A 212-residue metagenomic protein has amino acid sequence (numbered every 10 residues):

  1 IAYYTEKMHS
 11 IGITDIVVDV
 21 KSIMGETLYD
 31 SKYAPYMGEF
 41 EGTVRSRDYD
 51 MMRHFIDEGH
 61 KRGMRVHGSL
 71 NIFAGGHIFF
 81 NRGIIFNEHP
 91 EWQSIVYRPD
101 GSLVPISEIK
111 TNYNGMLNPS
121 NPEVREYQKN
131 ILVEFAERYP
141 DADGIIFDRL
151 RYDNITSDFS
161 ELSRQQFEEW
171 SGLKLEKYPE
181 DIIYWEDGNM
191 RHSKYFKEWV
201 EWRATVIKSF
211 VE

Functional and structural regions predicted by a protein language model:
I1, G68, F73-Y139, I182-G188 (+1 more regions): Active-site-adjacent "subsite" loops/lids of carbohydrate-active enzymes
A2-E26, R138-G144: Catalytic domains of carbohydrate-active enzymes, especially glycoside hydrolases
A2-S10, R53, D57, E126-K129 (+3 more regions): Amphipathic, non-transmembrane alpha-helical secondary structure
Y4-T5, S22-A74, Y195-E198, W202-V211: Aromatic-lined substrate-binding rim segments of carbohydrate-active enzymes
D15-V17, G63-H67, N114, D143-I146: Structural preference for beta-strand elements that scaffold enzyme active sites
M24-T27, A74-F80, D153-T156: Short catalytic/ligand-binding loop motif for oxyanion handling, primarily in non-cytosolic enzymes, centered on
D30-A34, N81-P90, E161-L162: Short low-complexity, flexible loop/linker segments enriched in glycine and/or proline with clustered acidic
N130-I131, E137-D148, D153-N154, D158-E212: Active-site neighborhood of glycoside hydrolase catalytic domains
